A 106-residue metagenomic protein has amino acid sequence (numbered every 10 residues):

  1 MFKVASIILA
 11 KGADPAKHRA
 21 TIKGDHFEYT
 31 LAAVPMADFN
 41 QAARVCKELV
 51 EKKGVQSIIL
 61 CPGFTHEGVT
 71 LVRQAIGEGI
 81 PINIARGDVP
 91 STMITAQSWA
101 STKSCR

Functional and structural regions predicted by a protein language model:
M1-K17: N-terminal basic/disordered segments at the start of proteins
I22-N40: Glycine-rich phosphate-binding "P-loop"
R44-K53: Short, well-structured alpha-helical segments in soluble
G54-V55, S101-R106: A polyampholytic, Gly/Pro-enriched intrinsically disordered region
Q56-L60: Short catalytic-loop micro-motif centered on adjacent basic/acidic residues
G63-F64, G87-P90: Short, ordered loop/turn segments at secondary-structure junctions
V69-G87: Alpha-helix-loop-beta-strand connector modules within alpha/beta enzyme cores
P90-Q97: Short, charged, surface-exposed secondary-structure boundary motifs
